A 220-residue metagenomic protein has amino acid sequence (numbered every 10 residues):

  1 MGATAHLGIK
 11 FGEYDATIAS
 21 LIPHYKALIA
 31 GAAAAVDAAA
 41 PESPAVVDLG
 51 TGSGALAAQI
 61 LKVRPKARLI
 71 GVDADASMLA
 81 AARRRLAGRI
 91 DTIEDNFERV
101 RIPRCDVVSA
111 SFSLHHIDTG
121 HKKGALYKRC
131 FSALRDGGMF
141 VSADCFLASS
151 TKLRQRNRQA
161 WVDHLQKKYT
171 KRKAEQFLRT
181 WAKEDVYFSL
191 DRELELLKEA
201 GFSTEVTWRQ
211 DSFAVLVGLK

Functional and structural regions predicted by a protein language model:
M1-A40: Conserved class I S-adenosyl-L-methionine
A45, G138-M139: Short glycine-centered segments of the SAM/dcSAM-binding site in methyltransferase folds
V47, S53-R99: Class I SAM-dependent methyltransferase SAM/SAH-binding core
S109: A conserved beta-strand element that flanks and buttresses the S-adenosyl-L-methionine
F112-H116: Short catalytic micro-motifs in class I SAM-dependent methyltransferases
G124-D136: A short glycine-rich, Lys/Arg-flanked "PGG" loop and its adjoining helix->strand segment in the class I
A143-L196, A200: C-terminal alpha-helical "lid/dimerization" subdomain adjacent to the S-adenosyl-L-methionine
A200-K220: Core SAM-dependent methyltransferase catalytic element
